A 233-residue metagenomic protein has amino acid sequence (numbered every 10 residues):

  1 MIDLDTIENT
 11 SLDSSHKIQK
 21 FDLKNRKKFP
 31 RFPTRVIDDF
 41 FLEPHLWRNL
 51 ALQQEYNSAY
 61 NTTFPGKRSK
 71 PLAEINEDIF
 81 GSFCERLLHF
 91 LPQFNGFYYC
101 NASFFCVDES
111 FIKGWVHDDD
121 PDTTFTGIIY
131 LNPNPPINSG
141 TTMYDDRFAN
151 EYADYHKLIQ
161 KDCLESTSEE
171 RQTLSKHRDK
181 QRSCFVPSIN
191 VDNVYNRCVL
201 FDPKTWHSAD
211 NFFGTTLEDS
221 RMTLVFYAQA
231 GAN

Functional and structural regions predicted by a protein language model:
I2-S14, I18-V107, F111-G114, G140-T141 (+2 more regions): Non-heme Fe(II)/2-oxoglutarate
S110-N233: Catalytic core of non-heme Fe(II) oxygenases with the double-stranded beta-helix
